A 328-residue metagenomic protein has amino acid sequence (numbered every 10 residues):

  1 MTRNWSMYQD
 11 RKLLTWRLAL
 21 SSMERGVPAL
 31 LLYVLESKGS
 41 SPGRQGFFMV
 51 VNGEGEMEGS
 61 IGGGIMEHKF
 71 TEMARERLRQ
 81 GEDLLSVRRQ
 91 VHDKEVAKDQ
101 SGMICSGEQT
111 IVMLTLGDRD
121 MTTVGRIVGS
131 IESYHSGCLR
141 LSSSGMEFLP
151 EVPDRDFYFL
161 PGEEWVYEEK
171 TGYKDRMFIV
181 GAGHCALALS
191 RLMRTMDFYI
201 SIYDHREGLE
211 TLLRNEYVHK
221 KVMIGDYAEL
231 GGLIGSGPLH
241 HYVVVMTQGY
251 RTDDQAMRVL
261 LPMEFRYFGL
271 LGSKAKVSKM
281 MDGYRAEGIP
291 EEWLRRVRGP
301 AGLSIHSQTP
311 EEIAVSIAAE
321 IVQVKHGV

Functional and structural regions predicted by a protein language model:
T2-H205, L209-K220, P238-H241, Q255 (+2 more regions): Segments forming oxygen-rich coordination pockets for charged ligands
G59, G63, V245-G249, G269 (+2 more regions): Glycine- and other small-residue-rich loops at beta-strand/loop junctions that grip anionic moieties
G183-H184, Y250-R251, A275: Residue-level detector of alpha-helix initiation sites
I202, K221-V222, E264-L271, P290-V297: Short hydrophobic/aromatic-enriched beta-strand-loop microsegments
Y203, Y242, T247-Q248, R258-G283: ADP-ribose/adenylate-binding Rossmann-like module
E207-G208, A228-E229, T252: Short acidic loop-to-helix transition motifs that present clustered carboxylates
Y227-P238: Short amphipathic alpha-helix with an adjacent loop that forms part of the alpha/beta core around
L271-V328: Adenosine-phosphate binding glycine-rich loop
